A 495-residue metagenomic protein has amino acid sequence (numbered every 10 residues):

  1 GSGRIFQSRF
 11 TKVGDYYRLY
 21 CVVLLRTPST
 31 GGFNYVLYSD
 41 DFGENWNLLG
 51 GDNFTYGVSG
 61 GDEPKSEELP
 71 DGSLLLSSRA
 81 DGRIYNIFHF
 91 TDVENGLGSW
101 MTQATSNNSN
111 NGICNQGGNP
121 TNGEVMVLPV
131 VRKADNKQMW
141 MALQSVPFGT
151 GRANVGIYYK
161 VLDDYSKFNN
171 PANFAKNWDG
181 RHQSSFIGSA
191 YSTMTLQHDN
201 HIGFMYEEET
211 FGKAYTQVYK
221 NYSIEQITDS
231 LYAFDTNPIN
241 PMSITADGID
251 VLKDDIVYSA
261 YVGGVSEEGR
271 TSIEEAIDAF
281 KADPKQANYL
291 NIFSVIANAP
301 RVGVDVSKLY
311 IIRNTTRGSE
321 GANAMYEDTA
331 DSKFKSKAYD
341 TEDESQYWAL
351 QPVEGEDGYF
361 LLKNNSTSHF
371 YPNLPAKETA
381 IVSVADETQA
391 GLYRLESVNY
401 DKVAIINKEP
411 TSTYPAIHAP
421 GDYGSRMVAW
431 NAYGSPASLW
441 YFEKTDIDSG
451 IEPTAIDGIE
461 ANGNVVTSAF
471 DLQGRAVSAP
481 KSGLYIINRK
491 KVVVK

Functional and structural regions predicted by a protein language model:
G1-S8: Asp-box/WD-like beta-propeller blade repeats and closely related beta-sheet repeat scaffolds
V13-V22, G72-L76, A134-Q144, N200-M205: Entry beta-strands of beta-propeller and related beta-repeat scaffolds
L37-G50, F88-S109, N115-Q116, R152 (+2 more regions): Asp-box/BNR beta-propeller loop motif
G82-N86, N110-F174: Loop/turn-rich, solvent-exposed surfaces of beta-rich toroidal or solenoidal domains
Y191-P238, L439-Y441: Blade-level signature of beta-propeller repeat domains, shared across WD40, Kelch, NHL, RCC1 and BNR/Asp-box propellers
T236-A282: Amphipathic, heptad-repeat alpha-helical segments
R301-G450: Lectin-like carbohydrate-binding module/patch detector with strong preference for beta-trefoil
E452-K495: C-terminal outer-membrane/trafficking sorting elements
